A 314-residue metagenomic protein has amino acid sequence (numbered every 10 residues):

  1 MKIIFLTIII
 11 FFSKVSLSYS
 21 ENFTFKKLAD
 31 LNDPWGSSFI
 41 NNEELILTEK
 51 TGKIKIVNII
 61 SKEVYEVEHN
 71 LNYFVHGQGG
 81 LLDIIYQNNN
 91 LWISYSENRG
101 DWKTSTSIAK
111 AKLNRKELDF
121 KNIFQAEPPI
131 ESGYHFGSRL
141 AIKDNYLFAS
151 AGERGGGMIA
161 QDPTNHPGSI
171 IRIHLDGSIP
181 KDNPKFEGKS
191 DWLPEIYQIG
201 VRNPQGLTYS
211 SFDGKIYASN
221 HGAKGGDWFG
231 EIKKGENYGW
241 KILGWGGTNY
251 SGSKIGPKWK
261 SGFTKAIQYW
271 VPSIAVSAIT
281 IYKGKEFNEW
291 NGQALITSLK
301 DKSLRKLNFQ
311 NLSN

Functional and structural regions predicted by a protein language model:
M1-I4, I84: Short linear, low-complexity motifs centered on an aromatic residue
I3-V15: Sec-dependent N-terminal signal peptides
Y19-G157, G206-G222, P272-S313: Acidic, Gly/Ser/Thr-rich repeat motifs that build Ca2+-stabilized beta-propeller blades
G79-L81, E153-N314: Beta-propeller domain segments
